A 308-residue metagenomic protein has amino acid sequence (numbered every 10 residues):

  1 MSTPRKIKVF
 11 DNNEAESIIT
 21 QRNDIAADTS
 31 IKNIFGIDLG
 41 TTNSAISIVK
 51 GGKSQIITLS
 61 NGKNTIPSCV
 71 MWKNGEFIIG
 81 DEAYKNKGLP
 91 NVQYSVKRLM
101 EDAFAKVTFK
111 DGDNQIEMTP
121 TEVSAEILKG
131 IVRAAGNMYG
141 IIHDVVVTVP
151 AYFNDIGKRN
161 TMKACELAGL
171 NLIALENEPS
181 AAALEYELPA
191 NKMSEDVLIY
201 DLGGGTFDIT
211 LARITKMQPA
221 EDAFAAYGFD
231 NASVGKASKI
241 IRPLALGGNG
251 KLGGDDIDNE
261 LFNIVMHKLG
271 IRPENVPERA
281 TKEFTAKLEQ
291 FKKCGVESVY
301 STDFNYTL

Functional and structural regions predicted by a protein language model:
M1-L99, G112-E117, G136-L308: Oxyanion-binding/catalytic loops of NTP- or PPi-dependent enzymes
K106-K110: AMP-dependent adenylate-forming
